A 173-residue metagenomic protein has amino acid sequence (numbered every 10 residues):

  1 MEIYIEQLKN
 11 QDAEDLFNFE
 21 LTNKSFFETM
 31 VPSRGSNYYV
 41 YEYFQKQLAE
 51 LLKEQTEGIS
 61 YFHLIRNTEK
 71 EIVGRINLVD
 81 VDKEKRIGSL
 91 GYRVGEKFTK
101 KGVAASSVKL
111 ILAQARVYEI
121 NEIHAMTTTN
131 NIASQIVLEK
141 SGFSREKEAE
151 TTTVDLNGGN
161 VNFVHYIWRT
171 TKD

Functional and structural regions predicted by a protein language model:
E2, Q7-D15, F19-F26, F62-D173: Acyl-donor (CoA/ACP) binding surface of acyl/acetyltransferases
E28-A49: Conserved GNAT-fold acetyl-CoA-binding loop/helix
S36-N37, A49-H63: A short helix-loop-beta-strand connector motif used in the catalytic cores of GNAT acetyltransferases and, in some
